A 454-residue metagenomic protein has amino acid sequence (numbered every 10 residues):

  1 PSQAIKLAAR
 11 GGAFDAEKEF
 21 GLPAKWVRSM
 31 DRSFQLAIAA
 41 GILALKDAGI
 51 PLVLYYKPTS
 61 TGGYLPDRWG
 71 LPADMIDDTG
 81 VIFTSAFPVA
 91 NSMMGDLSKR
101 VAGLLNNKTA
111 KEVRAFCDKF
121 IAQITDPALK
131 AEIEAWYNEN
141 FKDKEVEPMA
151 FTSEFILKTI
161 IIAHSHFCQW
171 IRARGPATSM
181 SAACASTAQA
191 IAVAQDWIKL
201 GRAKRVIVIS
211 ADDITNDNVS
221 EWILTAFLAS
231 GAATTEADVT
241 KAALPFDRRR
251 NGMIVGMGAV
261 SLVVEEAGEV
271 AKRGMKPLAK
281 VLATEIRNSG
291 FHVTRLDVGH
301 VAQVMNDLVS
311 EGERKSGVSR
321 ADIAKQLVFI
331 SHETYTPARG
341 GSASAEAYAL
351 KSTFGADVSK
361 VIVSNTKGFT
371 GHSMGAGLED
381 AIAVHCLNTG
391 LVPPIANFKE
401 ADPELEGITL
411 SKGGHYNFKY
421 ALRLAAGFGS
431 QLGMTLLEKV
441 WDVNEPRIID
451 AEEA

Functional and structural regions predicted by a protein language model:
P1-L22, W26-M30, L36-L43, D78-G80 (+11 more regions): Conserved beta-strand-centric core segments of catalytic alpha/beta enzyme folds
L45-P58, G63-D74, W170-I171, V270-K276 (+2 more regions): Phosphate/pyrophosphate-binding loops at sites that engage ATP/ADP/AMP, CoA/4′-phosphopantetheine, polyphosphate
Y56-G63, P72-I76, G80-V81, T178-A182 (+7 more regions): Beta-strand segments within the central parallel beta-sheet cores of soluble alpha/beta enzyme folds
D67, I82-F83, T152-I156, Q195 (+6 more regions): Nucleic-acid-interacting cores, centered on viral/eukaryotic replication and modification enzymes
A110-V113, A173-G175, S352-V363: Structural alpha-beta junctions
I214, I286-N288, G312, T334-P337 (+1 more regions): Short, catalytically relevant binding-site loops at active-site mouths
T235-V328, W441-A454: Condensing-enzyme catalytic core mediating Claisen C-C bond formation in acyl metabolism
G290-V301, E333-A356, H372-E379, G407-K412: Short glycine/threonine-rich loop-to-helix capping motif typified by GTGT followed within a few residues by an Asp-Pro
